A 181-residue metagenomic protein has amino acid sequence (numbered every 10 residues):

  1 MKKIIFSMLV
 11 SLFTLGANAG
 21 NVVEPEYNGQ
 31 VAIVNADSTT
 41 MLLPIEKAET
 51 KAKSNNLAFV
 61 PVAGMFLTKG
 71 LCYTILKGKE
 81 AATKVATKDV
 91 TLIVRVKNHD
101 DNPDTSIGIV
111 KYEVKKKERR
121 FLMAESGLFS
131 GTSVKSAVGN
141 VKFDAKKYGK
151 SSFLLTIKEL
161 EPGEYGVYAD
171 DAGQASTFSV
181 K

Functional and structural regions predicted by a protein language model:
I4-L15: Sec-dependent N-terminal signal peptides
G20-S130, D170-K181: Primarily secretory-pathway and cell-envelope proteins
V85-T87, Y148, K158-L160: Surface-exposed coil/turn segments at beta-strand junctions on protein surfaces, enriched
A124-G149: Extended, solvent-exposed segments with strong compositional bias
N140, Y168-A169: Non-catalytic C-terminal interaction regions
D144, L154-T156, T177-S179: Generic structural detector for well-ordered beta-strands
S151, T156, L160-G166: A glycine-anchored, Pro-Gly-centered beta-turn/N-cap motif
